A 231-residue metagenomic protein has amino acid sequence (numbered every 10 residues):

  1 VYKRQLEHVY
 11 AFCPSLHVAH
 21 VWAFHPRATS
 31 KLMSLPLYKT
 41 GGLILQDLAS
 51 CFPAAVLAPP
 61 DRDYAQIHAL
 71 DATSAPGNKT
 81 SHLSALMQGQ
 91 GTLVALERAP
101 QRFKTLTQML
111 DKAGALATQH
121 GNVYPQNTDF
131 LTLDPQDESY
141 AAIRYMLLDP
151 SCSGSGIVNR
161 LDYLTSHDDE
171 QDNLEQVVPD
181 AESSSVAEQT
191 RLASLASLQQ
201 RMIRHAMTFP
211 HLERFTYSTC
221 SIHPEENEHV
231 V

Functional and structural regions predicted by a protein language model:
K3-V231: S-adenosylmethionine
